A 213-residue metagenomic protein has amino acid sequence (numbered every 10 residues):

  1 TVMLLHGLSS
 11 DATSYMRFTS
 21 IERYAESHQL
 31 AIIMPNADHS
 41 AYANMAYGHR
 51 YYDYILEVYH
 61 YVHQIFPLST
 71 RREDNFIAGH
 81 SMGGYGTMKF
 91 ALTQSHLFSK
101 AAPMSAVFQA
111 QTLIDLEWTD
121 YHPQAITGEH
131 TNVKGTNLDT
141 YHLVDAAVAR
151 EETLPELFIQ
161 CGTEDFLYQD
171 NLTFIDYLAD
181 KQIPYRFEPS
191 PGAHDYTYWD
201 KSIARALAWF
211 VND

Functional and structural regions predicted by a protein language model:
T1-D213: Non-catalytic cap/lid and distal C-terminal segments of serine-dependent acyl enzymes
